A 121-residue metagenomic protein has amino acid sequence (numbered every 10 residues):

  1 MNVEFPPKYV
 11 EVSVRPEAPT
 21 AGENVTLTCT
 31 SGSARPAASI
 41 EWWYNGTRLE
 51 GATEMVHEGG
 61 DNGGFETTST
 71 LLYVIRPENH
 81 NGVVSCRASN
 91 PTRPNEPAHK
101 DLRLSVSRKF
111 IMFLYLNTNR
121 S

Functional and structural regions predicted by a protein language model:
M1-R15, Y44-G51, N90-P91, D101-R120: Flexible inter-domain hinge/linker segments at boundaries of tandem extracellular adhesion modules
Y9, A37-S39, V83, D101: Exposed beta-strand and adjacent loop surfaces of beta-rich binding modules that mediate intermolecular recognition
V12-E23, S33, P77, N119-S121: Short, solvent-exposed loop/linker segments at the N-terminal edge of repeated beta-sheet extracellular domains
P16-E17, T53-L104: Extracellular beta-strand/loop-rich beta-sandwich domains predominantly from IgSF
L27-C29, I40, L114: Hydrophobic beta-strand residues of extracellular immunoglobulin-like
C29, W42-W43, V84-C86, S121: Core motif of extracellular immunoglobulin-like domains
S31-N45: Solvent-exposed loop segments of extracellular immunoglobulin-like
